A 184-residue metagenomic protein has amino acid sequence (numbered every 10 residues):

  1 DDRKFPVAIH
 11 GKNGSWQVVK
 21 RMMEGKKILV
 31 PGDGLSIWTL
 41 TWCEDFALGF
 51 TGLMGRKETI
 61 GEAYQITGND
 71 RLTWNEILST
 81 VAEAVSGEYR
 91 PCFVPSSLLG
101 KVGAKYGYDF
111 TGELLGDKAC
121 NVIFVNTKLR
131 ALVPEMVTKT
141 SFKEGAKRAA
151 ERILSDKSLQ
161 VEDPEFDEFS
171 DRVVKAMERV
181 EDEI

Functional and structural regions predicted by a protein language model:
D1-N13, G32-E44, D70: Glycine-rich "substrate-gating" loop/helix at the edge of Rossmann-like oxidoreductase active sites
R3-G14, L129-S141: Short, charged helix-to-loop "capping" segments that act as catalytic/coupling loops
Q17-T41, L53, E58: A conserved pocket-lining segment of Rossmann-fold NAD(P)-dependent short-chain dehydrogenase/reductase
G34-A47, A63, W74, K139-F142: Conserved loop-to-helix N-cap of the C-terminal "lid" that shapes the substrate pocket in Rossmann-like
I37, K118-N121: Glycine/small-residue-rich pyrophosphate-binding loop that anchors the diphosphate of NDP-sugar donors
G52-L114, N126, A131-L132, T140-S141 (+3 more regions): Mid/C-terminal beta-alpha module of Rossmann-like enzyme folds, strongest in SDR-family dehydrogenases/epimerases
